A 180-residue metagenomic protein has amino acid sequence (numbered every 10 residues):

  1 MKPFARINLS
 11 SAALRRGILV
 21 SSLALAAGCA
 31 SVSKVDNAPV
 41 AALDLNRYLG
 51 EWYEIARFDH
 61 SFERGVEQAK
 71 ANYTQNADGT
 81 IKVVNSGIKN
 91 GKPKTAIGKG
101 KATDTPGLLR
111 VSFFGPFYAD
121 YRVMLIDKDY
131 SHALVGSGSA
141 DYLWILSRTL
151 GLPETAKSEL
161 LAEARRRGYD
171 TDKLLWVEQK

Functional and structural regions predicted by a protein language model:
K2-I7, C29-K180: A beta-rich soluble binding module of mature secreted/lumenal proteins
P3-I18: Bacterial N-terminal signal peptides that target proteins for export
A13, A27-C29: N-terminal twin-arginine translocation
G17-A26: Bacterial N-terminal signal peptides
